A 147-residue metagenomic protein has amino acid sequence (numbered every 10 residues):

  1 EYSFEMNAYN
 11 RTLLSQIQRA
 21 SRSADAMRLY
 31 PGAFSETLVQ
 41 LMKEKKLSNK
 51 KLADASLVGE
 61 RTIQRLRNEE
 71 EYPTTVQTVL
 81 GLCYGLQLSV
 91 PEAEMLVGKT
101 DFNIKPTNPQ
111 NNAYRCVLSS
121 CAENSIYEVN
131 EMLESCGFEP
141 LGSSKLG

Functional and structural regions predicted by a protein language model:
S3-E5, L13-L14, E94-N124, S143-S144: Short, charged recognition helix plus adjacent turn of helix-turn-helix-like nucleic-acid-binding domains
S15-L47, I126-L146: A short, Lys/Arg-rich alpha-helix, primarily the initiator
L38, L52-A53, I63-L66: Conserved hydrophobic/aromatic packing and binding residues within compact polymer-binding modules
S48-A55, L82: Short alpha-helical "recognition helix" segments of helix-turn-helix
K50, R61, P91: Key DNA-contact positions within bacterial/archaeal DNA-binding proteins
L57-T74, G98-K99: Recognition helix of helix-turn-helix/homeodomain-like DNA-binding domains that insert into the DNA major groove
E70-Y84: Short, basic-rich loop-to-helix N-cap that marks the start of a DNA-contacting helix
